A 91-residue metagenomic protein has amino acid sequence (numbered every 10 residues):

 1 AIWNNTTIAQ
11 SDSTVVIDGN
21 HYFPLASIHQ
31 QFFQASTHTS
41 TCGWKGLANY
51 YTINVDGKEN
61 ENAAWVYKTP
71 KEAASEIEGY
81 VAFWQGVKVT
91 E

Functional and structural regions predicted by a protein language model:
A1-E91: Terminal leader/tail segments of proteins
